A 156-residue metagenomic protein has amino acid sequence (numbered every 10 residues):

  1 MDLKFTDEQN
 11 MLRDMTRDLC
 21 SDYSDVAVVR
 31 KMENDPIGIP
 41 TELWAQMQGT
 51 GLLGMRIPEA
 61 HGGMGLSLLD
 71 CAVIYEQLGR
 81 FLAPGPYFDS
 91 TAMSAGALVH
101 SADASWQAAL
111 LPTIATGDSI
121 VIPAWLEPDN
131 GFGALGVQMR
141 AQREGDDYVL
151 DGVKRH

Functional and structural regions predicted by a protein language model:
M1-E8: Intrinsic disorder at enzyme termini
E8, L12, T16, S90 (+1 more regions): Hydrophobic (often cysteine-bearing) scaffold residues that line and stabilize catalytic clefts of nucleotide/cofactor
Q9, C20, I74, D103 (+1 more regions): Residue-level signal for inorganic ion chemistry
N10, N34-T41, F88-A92: An alpha-helix initiation/capping motif
S24, G49-A108, P112-G117: Internal helix-loop-helix
A27-G49: Short secondary-structure junction/hinge motifs that connect adjacent elements
G63-M64, A104-H156: Glycine-rich, Trp-frequent "lid" loop and neighboring beta-strands that shape and gate the flavin cofactor pocket
